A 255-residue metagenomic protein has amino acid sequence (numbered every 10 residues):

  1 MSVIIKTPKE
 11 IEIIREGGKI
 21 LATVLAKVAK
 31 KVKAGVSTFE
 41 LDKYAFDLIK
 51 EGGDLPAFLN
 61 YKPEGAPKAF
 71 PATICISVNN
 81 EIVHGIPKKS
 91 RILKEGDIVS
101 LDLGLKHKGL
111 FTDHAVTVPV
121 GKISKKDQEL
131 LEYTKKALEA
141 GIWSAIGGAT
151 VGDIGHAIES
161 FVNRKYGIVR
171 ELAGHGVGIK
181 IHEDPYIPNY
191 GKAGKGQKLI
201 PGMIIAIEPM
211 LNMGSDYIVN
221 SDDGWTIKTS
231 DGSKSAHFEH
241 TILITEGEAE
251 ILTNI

Functional and structural regions predicted by a protein language model:
M1-I255: Active-site neighborhoods and metal-handling regions in enzymes and metal-associated proteins
